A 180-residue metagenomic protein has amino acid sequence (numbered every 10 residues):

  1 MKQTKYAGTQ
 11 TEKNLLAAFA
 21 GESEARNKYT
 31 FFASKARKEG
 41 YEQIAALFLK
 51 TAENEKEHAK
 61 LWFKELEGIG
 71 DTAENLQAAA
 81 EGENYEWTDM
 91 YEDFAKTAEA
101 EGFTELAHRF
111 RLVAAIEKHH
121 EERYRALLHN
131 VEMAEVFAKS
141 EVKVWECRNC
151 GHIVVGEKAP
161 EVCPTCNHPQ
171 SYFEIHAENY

Functional and structural regions predicted by a protein language model:
M1-Y180: Non-heme di-metal
